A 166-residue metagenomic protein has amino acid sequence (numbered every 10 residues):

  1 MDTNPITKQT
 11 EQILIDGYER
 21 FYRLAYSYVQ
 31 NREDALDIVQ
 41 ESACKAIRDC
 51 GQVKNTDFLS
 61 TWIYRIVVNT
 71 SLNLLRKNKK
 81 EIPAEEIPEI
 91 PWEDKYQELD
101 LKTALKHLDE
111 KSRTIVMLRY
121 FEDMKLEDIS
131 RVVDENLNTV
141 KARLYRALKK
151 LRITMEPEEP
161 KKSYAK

Functional and structural regions predicted by a protein language model:
M1-R23, S27, R113: A short, charge-rich alpha-helical start-of-domain segment used by transcription regulators
D2-T3, E41-F58, K77-K79: Sigma70-family region 2
L14, Y22, R32-D49: Conserved RNAP core-binding helix
E19, G51-R65, L137: Short, aromatic/basic-enriched loop-to-helix "N-cap" motif that marks the start of an alpha-helix at regulatory
G51-K54, R65-A84, R146, P157: Arg/Lys-rich amphipathic alpha helix in sigma70-family domain 2
V68, L72, V133-E158: DNA-recognition helix of helix-turn-helix
N73, K80-L105, K125-D128, A165: Internal acidic/polar
I115-R119: A short pre-motif secondary-structure segment
